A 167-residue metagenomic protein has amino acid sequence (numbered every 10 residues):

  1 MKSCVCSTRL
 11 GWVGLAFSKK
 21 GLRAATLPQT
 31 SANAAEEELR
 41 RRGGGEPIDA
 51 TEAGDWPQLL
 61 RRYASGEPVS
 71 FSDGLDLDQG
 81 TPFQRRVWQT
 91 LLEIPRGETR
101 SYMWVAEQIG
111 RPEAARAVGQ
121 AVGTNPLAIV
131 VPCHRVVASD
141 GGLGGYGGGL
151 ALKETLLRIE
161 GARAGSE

Functional and structural regions predicted by a protein language model:
M1-E113, I159-E167: Basic nucleic-acid-binding alpha-helical/helix-turn surface characteristic of O6-alkylguanine DNA
C4, N125-L127: A generic hydrophobic-helix recognition signal that picks specific residues within alpha-helical hydrophobic
E37, R116, E154: Active-site phosphate/pyrophosphate- and oxyanion-stabilizing loops and adjacent acidic/basic residues in soluble
R86, A128, T155: Active-site phosphate/pyrophosphate-handling residues
A117-N125: Regulatory, non-catalytic segments
I129-V136: Short Lys/Arg-enriched helix C-cap and helix-to-coil transition segments that create basic nucleic-acid-contact patches
S139-E167: …primarily DNA-binding HTH/wHTH and HhH modules…
